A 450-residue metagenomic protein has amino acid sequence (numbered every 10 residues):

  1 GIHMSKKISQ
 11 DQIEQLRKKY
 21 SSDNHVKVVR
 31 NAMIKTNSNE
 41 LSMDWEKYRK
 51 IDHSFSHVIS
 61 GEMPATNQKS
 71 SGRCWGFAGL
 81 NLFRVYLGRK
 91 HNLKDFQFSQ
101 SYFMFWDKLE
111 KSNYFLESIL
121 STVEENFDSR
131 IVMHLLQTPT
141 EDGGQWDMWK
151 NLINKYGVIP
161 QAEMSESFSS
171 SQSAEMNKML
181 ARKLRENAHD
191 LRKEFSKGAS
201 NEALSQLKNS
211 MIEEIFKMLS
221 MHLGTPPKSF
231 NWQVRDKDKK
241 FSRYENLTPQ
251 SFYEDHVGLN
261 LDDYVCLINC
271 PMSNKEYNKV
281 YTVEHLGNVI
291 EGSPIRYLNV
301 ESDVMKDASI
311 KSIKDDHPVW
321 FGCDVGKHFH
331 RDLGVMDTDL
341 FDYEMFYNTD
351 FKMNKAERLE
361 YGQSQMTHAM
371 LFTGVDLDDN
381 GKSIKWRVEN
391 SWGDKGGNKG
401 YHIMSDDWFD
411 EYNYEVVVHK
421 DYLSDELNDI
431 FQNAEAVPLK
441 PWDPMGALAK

Functional and structural regions predicted by a protein language model:
G1-H3: Short, Lys/Arg-enriched N-terminal segments with co-localized hydrophobic residues within the first ~10-30 amino acids
S5-M63: N-terminal regions that are enriched for targeting/export leaders and immediately downstream pro/stem segments
S5-V26, P64, F77-L80, S242 (+4 more regions): Bimodal feature
K50-W320, G396-K399, D406: Active-site nucleophile-adjacent alpha helix/oxyanion-hole segment immediately C-terminal to the catalytic cysteine
C74, I153, E360, Q365-G393: Catalytic nucleophile-His microenvironment captured as a short glycine-rich beta-strand/loop that brackets
G292-T367: Long, positively charged binding patches that form subdomain-scale interaction surfaces for polyanionic ligands
V325-H330, G334-M353, D376-D379, W386-G396 (+1 more regions): Active/binding-pocket-proximal capping segment
D378-K450: Conserved catalytic-core surface of thiol
